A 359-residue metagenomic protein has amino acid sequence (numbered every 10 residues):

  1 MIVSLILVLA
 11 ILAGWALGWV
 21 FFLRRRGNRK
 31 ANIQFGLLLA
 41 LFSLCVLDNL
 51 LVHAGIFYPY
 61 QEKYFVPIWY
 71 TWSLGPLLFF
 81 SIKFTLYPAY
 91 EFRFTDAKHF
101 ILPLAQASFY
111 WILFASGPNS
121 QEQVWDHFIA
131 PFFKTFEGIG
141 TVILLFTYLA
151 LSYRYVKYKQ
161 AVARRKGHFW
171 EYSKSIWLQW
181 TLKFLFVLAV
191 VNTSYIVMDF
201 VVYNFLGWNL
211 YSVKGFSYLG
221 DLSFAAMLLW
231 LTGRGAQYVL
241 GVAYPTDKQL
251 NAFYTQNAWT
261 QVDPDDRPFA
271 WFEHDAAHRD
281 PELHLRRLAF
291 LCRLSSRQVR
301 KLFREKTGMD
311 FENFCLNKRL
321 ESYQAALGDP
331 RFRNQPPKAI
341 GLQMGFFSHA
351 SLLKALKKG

Functional and structural regions predicted by a protein language model:
M1-I129, F136-L144, Y155, Q160: N-terminal low-complexity or simple alpha-helical regulatory segments that function as activation/interaction modules
A16-L17, L51-G55, I129, F205 (+4 more regions): N-proximal short alpha-helices
L23-R24, N49, E62, Q123 (+7 more regions): General secondary-structure edge motif
R25-N28, H53, E91-F92, K166 (+4 more regions): Generic macromolecular interface patches on structured domains
R26-F35, P103-I112, L145, K183 (+5 more regions): Short charge-dense sequence patches
P67-L74, F94-L102, A130-E137, V202-N209 (+2 more regions): Hydrophobic transmembrane alpha-helix bundles
I112-D266, L285, P336-S348: Alpha-helical bundle regulatory/interaction domains
G233-G359: Membrane-proximal linker segments that couple transmembrane helices to downstream signaling/catalytic modules
